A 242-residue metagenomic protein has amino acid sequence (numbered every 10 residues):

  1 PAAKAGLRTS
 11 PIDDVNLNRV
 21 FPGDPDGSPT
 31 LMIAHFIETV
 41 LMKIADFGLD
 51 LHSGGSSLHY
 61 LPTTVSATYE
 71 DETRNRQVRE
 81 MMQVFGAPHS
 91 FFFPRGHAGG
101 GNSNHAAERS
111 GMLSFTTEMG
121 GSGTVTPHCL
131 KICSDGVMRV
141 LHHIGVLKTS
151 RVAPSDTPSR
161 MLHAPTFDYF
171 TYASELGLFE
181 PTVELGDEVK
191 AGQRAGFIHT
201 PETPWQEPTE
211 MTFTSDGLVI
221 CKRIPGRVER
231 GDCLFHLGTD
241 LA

Functional and structural regions predicted by a protein language model:
P1-A242: Structured catalytic-domain cores with a bias toward divalent-metal coordination
